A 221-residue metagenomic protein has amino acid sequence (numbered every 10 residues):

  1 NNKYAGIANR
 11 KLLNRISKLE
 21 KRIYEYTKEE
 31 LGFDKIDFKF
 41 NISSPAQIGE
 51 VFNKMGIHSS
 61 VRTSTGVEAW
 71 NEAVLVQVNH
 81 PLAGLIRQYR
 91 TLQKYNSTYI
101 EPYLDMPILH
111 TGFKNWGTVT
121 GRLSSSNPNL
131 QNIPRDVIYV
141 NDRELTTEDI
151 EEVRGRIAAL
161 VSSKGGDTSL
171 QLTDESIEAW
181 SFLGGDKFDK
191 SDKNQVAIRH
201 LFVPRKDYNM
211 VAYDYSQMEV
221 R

Functional and structural regions predicted by a protein language model:
N1-A197, V203-M210, Y215-V220: Conserved "right-hand" nucleotidyltransferase catalytic core of DNA-directed polymerases
